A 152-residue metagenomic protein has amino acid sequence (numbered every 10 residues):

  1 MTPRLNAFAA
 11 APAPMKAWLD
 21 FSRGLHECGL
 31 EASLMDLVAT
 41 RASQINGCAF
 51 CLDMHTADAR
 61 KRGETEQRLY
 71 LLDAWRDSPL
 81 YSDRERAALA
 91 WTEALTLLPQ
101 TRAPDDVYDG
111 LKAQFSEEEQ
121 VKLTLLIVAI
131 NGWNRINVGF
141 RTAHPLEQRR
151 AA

Functional and structural regions predicted by a protein language model:
M1-A152: Hydrophobic alpha-helical segments
